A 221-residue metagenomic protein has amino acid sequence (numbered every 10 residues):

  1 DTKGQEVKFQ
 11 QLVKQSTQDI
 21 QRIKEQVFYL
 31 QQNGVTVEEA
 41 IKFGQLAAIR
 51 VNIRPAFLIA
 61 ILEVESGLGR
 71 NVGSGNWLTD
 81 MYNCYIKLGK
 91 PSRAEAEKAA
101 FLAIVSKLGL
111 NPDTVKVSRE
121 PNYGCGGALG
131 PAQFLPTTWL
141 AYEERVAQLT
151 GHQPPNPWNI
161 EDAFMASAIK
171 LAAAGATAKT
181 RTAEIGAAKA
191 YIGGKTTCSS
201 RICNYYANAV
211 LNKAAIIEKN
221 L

Functional and structural regions predicted by a protein language model:
D1-Q45: Alpha-helical oligomerization segments with coiled-coil/rod-like character
E6, Q10, I20, A48-N52 (+4 more regions): Generic helix-packing signal
V7-Q18, G69, A147-L149, S199-I202: Short amphipathic alpha-helical segments with coiled-coil-like heptad repeat character
Q11, P55-I59, T182-G186: Short, solvent-exposed positions on alpha-helices
Q18, W77, A183-E184: Sparse recognition of residues in long alpha-helices and their boundaries
Q26-L110: Export/targeting segments at the very N-terminus of extracytoplasmic proteins
L102-L221: Non-catalytic cell-wall polysaccharide-engagement segments
